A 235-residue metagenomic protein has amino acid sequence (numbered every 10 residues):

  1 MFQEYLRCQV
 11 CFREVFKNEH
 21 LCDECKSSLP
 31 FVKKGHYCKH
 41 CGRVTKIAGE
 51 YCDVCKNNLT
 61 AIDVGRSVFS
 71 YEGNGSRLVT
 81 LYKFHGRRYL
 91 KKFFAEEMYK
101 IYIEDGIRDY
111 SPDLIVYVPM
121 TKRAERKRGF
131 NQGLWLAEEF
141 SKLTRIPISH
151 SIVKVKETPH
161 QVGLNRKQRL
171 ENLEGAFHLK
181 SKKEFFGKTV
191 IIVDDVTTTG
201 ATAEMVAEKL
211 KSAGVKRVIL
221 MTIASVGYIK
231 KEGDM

Functional and structural regions predicted by a protein language model:
M1-V193, T198-M235: Glycine-rich phosphate/pyrophosphate-handling loop used in enzymes and phosphotransfer proteins
